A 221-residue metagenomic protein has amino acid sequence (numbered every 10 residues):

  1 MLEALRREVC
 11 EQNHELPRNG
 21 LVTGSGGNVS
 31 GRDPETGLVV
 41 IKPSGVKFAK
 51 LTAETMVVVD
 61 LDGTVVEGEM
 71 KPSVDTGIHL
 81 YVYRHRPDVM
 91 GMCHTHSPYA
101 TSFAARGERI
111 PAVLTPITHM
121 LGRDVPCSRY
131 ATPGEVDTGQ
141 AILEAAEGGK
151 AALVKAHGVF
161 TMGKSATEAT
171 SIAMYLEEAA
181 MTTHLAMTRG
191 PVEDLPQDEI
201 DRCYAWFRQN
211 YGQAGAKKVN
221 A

Functional and structural regions predicted by a protein language model:
M1-A221: Glycine-rich flexible loops
